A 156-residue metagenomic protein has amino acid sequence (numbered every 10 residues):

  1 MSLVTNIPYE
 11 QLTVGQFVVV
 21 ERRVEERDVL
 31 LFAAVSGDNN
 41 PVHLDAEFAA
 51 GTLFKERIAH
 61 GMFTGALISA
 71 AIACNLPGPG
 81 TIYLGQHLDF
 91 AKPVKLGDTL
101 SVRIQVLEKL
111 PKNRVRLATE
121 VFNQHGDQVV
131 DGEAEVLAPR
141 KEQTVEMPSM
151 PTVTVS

Functional and structural regions predicted by a protein language model:
M1-V14, V94-S156: HotDog/MaoC-like acyl-thioester-processing domains
S2-T81, Q143-S156: Hot-dog-fold acyl-thioester-processing enzymes
V19-R23, D89, Q105, E135-L137: Generic structural detector for well-ordered beta-strands
C74-V102: Mid-chain, well-packed structural core segment of small domains
